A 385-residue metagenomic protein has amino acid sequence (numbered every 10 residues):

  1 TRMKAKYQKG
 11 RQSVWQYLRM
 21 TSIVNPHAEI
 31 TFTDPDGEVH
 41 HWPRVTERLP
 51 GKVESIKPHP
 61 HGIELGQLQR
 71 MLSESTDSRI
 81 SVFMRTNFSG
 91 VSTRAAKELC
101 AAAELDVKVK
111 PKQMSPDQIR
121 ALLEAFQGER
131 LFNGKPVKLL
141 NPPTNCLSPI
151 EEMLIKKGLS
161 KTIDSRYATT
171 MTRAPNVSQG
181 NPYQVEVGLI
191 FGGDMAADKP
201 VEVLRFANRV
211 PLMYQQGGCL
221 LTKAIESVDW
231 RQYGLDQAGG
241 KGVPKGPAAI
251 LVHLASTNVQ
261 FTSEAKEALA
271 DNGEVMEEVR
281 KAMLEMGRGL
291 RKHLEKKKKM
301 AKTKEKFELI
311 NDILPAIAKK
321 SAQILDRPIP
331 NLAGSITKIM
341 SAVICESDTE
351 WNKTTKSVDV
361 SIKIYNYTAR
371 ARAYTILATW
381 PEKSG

Functional and structural regions predicted by a protein language model:
T1-K319, R370-A373: N-terminal assembly/transducer modules of large multi-domain enzymes, emphasizing dimerization/partner-binding
R19-S22, E104, Q127, T337-I344 (+2 more regions): Signal for well-folded cores of large energy- and translation-related assemblies
S115, N272, M276, I324-P330 (+1 more regions): Short, structured coil/loop segments at alpha-helix boundaries
E305-I344: A eukaryote-biased signal for short, well-structured alpha-helical docking elements
I344-K353: Short amphipathic beta-strand and strand-loop transition segments with alternating hydrophobic
T354-Y374: Short beta-strand elements of extracellular/lumenal beta-sandwich folds
A373-S384: Short acidic, flexible loop segments centered on an aromatic residue
